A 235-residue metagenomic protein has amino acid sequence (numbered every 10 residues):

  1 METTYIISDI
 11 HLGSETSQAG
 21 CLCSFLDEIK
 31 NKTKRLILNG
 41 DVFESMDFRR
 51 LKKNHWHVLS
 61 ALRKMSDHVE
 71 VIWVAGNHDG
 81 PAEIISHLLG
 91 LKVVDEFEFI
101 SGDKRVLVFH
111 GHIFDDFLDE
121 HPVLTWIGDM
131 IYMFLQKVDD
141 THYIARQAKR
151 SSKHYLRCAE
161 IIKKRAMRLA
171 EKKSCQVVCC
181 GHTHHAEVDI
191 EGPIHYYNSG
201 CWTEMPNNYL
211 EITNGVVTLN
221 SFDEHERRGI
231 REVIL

Functional and structural regions predicted by a protein language model:
E2-T3, L12-S101: Core catalytic region of metal-dependent phosphoesterases/phosphodiesterases, especially metallo-beta-lactamase-like
T3-H11, R105-H112, H195-G200: Active-site-proximal beta-strand elements of phosphoester/diester hydrolases
T3-T4, K34-R35, K104-V106, V177 (+1 more regions): Structural motif
D9, D41, L62, G76 (+4 more regions): Divalent metal-coordination and catalytic microenvironments
L12-E15, F43-D47, W73-I84, F114-F117 (+2 more regions): Active-site environment of divalent metal-dependent phosphoester hydrolases
I72-V74, H78-K173: Conserved catalytic scaffold of divalent metal-dependent phosphoesterases
F99-G102, I190-L235: Binuclear metal-dependent phosphoesterase catalytic core
